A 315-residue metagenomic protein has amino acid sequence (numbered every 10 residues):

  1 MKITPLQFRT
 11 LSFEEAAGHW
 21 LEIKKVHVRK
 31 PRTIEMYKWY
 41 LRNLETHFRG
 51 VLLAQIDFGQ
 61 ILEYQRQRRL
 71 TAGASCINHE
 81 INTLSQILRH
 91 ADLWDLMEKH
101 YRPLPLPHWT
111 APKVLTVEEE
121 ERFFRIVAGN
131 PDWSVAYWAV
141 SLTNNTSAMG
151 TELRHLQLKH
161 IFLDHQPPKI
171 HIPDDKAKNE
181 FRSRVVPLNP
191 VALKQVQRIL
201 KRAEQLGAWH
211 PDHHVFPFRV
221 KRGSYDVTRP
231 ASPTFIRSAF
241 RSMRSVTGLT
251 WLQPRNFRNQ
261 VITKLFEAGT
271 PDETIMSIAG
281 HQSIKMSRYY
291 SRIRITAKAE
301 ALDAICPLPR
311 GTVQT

Functional and structural regions predicted by a protein language model:
P5-E14, H19-R89, W109, P131-S134 (+2 more regions): N-terminal core-binding DNA-recognition domain of tyrosine site-specific recombinases/integrases
L6, R202, R219-G223, K285 (+1 more regions): C-terminal secondary-structure termini that scaffold catalytic or DNA-interacting sites
F8-L11, V114, D174-K178, A279-A304: Catalytic-site neighborhood detector that most strongly recognizes the C-terminal catalytic loop/helix of tyrosine
N78, M97-G150, R154, H210 (+1 more regions): Basic, Lys/Arg- and aromatic-enriched nucleic-acid-binding interface segment
R89-M97, T143-Q166, E273-T274: Short, charged phosphate-coordinating catalytic segments
K113, E119, H155-E204, P211: Conserved tyrosine-mediated DNA breakage-rejoining catalytic core shared by Y-recombinases
S141, N145, T151-E152, S242-R244 (+2 more regions): C-terminal catalytic core of tyrosine-transesterase DNA break-rejoin enzymes
N189-L249: Active-site/catalytic core of tyrosine-dependent DNA strand-transfer enzymes
